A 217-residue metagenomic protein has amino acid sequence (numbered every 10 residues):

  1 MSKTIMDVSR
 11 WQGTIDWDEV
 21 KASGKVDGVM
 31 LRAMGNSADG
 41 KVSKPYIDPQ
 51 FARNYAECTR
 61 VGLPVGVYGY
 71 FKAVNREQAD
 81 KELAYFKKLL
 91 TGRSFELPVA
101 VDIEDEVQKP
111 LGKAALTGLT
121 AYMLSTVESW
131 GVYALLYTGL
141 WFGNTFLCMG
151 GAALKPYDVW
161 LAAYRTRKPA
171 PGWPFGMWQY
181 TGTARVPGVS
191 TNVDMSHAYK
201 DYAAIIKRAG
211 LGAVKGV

Functional and structural regions predicted by a protein language model:
M1-E19, S23, D27, G150-V217: Functionally critical loop-and-helix segments that line ligand-binding/catalytic clefts of soluble enzyme domains
M1-W130: Substrate-binding cleft of extracellular glycoside hydrolase catalytic domains
S37-A38, V74, G143, K168 (+1 more regions): Flexible, glycine-rich phosphate/dinucleotide-binding loops and adjacent beta-alpha linkers at cofactor/substrate
S43, G66-Y70, A100-Q108, L136-T138 (+3 more regions): Low-complexity, flexible helical/coil segments
Y46, Y55, Y68-Y70, Y85 (+7 more regions): Sequence-level detector for tyrosine residue identity
L97-P171: Catalytic domains of cell-wall/extracellular-matrix polysaccharide-remodeling enzymes, centered on de-N-acetylation
